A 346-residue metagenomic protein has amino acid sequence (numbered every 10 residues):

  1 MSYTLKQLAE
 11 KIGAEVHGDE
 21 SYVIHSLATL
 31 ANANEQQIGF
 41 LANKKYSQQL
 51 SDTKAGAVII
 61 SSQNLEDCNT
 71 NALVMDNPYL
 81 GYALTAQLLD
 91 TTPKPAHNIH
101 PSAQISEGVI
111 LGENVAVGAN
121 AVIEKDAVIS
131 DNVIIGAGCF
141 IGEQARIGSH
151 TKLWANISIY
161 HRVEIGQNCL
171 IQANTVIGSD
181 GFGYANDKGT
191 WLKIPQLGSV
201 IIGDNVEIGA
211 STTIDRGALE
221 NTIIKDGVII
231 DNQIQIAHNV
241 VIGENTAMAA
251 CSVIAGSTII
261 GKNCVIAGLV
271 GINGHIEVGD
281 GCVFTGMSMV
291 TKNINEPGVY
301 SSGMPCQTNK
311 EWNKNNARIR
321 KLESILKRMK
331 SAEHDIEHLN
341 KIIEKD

Functional and structural regions predicted by a protein language model:
M1-S102, N114, V163, N168 (+4 more regions): Terminal amphipathic alpha-helical/low-complexity segments used for targeting or macromolecular assembly
F40, N98-T308: Structural signal for interior beta-strand "rungs" in well-ordered beta-sheet cores of soluble enzyme domains
